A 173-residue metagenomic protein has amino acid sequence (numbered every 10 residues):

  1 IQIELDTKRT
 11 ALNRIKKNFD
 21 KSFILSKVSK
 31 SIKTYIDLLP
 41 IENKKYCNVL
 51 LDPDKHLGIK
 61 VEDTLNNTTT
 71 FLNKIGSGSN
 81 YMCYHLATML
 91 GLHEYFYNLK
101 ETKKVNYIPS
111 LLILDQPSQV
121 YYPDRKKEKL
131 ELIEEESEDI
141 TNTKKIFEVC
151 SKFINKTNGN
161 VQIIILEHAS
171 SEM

Functional and structural regions predicted by a protein language model:
I1-T68, T102, I108-P109, P123: Extended, charged coiled-coil "arm/hinge" scaffolds of SMC/Rad50-like chromosome-maintenance ATPases and other large
K21, Q119-Y122, S171-E172: Flexible loop/turn segments at secondary-structure boundaries
K60-H93: Conserved ABC ATPase signature
G76, T102-N106, N155-G159: Conserved catalytic network of the ASCE P-loop NTPase/AAA+ motor domain
Y95-K100: Post-Walker A helix-loop "phosphate-sensing" segment adjacent to the P-loop in P-loop NTPases
D115-P117: Walker B catalytic acidic pair
K127-M173: C-terminal lobe/lid and adjacent interdomain/linker elements of RecA-like ASCE P-loop ATPase modules
